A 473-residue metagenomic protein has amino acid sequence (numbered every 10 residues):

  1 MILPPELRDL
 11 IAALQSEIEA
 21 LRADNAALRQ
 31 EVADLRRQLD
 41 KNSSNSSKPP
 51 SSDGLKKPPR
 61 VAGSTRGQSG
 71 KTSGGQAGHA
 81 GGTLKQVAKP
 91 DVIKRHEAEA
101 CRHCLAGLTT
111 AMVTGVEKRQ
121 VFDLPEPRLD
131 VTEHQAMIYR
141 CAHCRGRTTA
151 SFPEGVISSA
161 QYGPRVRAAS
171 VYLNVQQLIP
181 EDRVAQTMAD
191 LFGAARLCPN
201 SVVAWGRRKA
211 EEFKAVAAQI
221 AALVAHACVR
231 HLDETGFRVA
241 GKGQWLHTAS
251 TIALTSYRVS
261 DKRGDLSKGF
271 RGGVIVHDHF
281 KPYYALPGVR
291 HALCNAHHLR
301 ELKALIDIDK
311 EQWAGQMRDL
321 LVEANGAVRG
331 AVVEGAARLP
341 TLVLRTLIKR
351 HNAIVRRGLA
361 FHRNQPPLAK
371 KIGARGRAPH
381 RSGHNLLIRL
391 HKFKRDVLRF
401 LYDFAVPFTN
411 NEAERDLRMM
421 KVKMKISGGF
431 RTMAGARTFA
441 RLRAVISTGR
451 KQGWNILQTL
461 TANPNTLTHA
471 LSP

Functional and structural regions predicted by a protein language model:
M1-S158, L232, R238, H277: Short, flexible loop/hinge motifs at secondary-structure junctions
E19, A26, A33, E133-P473: Catalytic center-proximal scaffold of phosphoryl-transfer enzymes
